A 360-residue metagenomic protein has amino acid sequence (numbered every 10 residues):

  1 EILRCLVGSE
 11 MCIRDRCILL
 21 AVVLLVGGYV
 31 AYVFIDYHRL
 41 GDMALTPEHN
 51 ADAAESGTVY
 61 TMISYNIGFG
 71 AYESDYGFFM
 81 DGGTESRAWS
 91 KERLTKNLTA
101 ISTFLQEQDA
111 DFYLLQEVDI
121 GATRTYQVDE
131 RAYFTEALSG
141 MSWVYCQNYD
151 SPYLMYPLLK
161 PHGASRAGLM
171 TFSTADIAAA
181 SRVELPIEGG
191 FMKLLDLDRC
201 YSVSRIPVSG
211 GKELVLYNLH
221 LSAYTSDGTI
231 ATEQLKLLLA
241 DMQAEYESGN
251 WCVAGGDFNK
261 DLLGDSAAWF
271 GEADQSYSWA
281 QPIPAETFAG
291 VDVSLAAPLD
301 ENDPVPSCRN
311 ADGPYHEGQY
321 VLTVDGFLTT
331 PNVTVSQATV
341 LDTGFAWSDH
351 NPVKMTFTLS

Functional and structural regions predicted by a protein language model:
E1-G8, C12-I13: Single conserved hydrophobic/aromatic residue that forms the stacking wall/gate of nucleotide- or nucleobase-binding
R14-A137, Y145-Y156, K160, R166: N-terminal, active-site-proximal structural segment of metallo-dependent hydrolase catalytic domains
T61-I67, N97-Q127, F172, S204 (+4 more regions): Active-site beta-strand/loop signature of hydrolases that rely on acidic residues for catalysis
T84-S90, V118-I120, L185-K193, H220-T229: Surface-exposed cleft-lining segments at the edges of enzyme active sites
E136-S139, G163-A180, G318-T334, T358: Conserved beta strand-loop-helix elements of the APE1-like EEP
D150-L214, N218: A well-ordered secondary-structure block
R166-L169, L197-V203, V321-G326, D349-K354: Short hydrophobic/aromatic beta-strand or adjacent loop that forms the aromatic wall/cage of a ligand/substrate-binding
T225-P331: Metal-dependent phosphoesterases centered on the DNase I-like endonuclease/exonuclease/phosphatase
